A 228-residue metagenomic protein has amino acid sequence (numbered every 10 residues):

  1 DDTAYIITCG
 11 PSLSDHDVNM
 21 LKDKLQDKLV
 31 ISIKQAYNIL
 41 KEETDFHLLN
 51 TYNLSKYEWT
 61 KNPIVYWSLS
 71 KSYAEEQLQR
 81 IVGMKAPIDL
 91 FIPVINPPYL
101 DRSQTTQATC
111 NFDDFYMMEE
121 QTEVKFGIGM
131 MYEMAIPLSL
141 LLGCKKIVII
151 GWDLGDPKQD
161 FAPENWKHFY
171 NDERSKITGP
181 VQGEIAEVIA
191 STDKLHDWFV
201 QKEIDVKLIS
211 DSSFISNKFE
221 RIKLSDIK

Functional and structural regions predicted by a protein language model:
D1-K228: Metal-ion/cofactor- or nucleotide/acyl-coenzyme-handling active-site neighborhoods
